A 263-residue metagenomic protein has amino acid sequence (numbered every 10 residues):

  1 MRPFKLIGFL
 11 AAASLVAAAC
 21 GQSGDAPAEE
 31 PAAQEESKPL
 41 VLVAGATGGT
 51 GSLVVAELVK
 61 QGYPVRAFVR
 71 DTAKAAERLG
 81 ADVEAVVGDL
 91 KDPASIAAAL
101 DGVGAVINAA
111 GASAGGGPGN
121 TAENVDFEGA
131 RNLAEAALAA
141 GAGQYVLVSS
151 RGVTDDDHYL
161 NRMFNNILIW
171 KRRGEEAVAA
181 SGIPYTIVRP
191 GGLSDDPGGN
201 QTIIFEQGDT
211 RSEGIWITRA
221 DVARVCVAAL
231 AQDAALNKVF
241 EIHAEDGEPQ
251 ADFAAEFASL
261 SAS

Functional and structural regions predicted by a protein language model:
M1-F9: Bacterial N-terminal signal peptides that target proteins for export
V16-A17: Bacterial Sec-type N-terminal signal peptides, specifically the leucine/valine-rich hydrophobic h-region
C20-S23: Bacterial signal peptide processing site
A33-E35, V41, A46, A67-N132 (+2 more regions): NAD(P)H-binding glycine-rich loop region in Rossmannoid oxidoreductase-like domains and their noncatalytic homologs
P39-Y63: N-terminal Rossmann NAD(P)H-binding glycine-rich loop of SDR-like oxidoreductase domains
A44, L53, P64-F68, T72 (+3 more regions): Conserved Rossmann-fold NAD(P)-dependent oxidoreductase catalytic core, especially the SDR/UDP-sugar
G129, E213-A228, K238: Substrate-positioning beta->alpha
D195-I203, A229-K238: Glycine/proline-rich active-site loop of Rossmann-fold NAD(P)-dependent oxidoreductases
